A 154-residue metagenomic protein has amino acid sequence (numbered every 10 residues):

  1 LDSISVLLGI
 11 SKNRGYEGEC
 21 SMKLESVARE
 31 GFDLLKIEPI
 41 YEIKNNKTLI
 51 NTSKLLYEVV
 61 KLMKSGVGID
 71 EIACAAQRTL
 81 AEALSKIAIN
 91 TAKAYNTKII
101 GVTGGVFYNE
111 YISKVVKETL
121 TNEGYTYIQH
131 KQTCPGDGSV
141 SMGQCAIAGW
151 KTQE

Functional and structural regions predicted by a protein language model:
L1-T97, Y111-E118: A contiguous, well-structured pocket-lining segment that forms one wall/lid of small-molecule binding clefts in soluble
D2, I128-E154: Glycine-rich phosphate-binding/hydrolytic loop that grips phosphoryl groups
N13, G105-N109, C145-I147: Short, electropositive, low-hydrophobicity segments enriched in small/polar residues
A76, L80, A88, G101-V106 (+1 more regions): Active-site proximal loops enriched in glycine and acidic residues that flank catalytic Cys/His/Asp and coordinate
T91-A94, K98, T119-T126, C145-T152: Hydrophobic alpha-helical segments
K98-I100, E110, V116-V140: Conserved phosphate-binding/catalytic loops in two-lobed NTP-binding clefts
